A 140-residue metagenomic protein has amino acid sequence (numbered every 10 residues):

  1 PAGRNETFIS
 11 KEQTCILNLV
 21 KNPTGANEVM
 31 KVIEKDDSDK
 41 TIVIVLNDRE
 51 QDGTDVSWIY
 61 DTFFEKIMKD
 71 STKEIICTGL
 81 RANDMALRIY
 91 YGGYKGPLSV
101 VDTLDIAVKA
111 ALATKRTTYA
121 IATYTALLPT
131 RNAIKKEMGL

Functional and structural regions predicted by a protein language model:
P1-V20: Gly/charged, well-structured mid-domain segments that form the phosphate/adenylate-handling core of ATP-dependent
A2, T72, K115: Active-site lining segments that contact anionic ligands and/or coordinate catalytic metals
A2-N5, D36, K40, T118: Short secondary-structure junctions and interdomain/linker hinges
G3-R4, G25-E28, L104-I106: A short, well-structured juxtamembrane/interface segment
R4-E6, I33, F63-K66, V108-A110: Short, flexible, glycine/charge-rich loop motifs used to bind or transfer phosphoryl groups or to couple energy/partner
T14-C15, K40-I44, R116-A122: Generic beta-sheet signal
L19-V100, G139: Active-site beta-alpha connecting loops in nucleotide-dependent enzymes
N83-L140: Generic C-terminus detector
